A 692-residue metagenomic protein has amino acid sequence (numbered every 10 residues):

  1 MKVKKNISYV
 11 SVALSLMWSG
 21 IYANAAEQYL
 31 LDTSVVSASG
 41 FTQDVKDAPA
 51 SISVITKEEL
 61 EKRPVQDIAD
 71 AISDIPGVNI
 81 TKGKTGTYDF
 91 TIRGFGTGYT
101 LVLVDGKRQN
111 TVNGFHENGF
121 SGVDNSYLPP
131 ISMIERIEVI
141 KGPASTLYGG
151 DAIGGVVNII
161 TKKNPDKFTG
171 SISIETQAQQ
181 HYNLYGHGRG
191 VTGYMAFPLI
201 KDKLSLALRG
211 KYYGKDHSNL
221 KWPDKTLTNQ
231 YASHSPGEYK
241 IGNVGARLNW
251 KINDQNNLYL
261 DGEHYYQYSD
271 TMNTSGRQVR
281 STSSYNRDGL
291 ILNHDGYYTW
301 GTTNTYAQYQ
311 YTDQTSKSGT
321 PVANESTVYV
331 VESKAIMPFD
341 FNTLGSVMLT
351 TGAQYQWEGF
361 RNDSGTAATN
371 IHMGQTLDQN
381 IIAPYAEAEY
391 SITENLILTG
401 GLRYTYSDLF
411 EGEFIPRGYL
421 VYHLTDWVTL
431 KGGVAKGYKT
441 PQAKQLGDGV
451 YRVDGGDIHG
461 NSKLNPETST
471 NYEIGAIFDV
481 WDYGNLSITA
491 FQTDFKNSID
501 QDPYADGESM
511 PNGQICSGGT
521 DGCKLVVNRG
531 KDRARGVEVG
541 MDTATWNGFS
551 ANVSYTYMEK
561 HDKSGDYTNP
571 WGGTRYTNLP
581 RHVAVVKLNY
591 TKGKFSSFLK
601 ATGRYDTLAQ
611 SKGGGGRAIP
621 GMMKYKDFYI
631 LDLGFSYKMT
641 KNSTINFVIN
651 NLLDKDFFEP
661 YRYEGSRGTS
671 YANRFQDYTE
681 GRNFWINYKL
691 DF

Functional and structural regions predicted by a protein language model:
N6-S11, N24, A196-I200, R209 (+4 more regions): Conserved C-terminal beta-signal and adjacent last beta-strands/turns of outer-membrane beta-barrel proteins
I68-A71, Y88-T91, L103-D105, D124-Y127 (+3 more regions): N-terminal periplasmic accessory domains that precede and gate Gram-negative outer-membrane beta-barrel machines
A69, S73-T111: Extracytoplasmic beta-strand/coil segments of soluble accessory domains associated with Gram-negative outer-membrane
T91, Q109-K141, G193: Short acidic/polar hinge/loop motifs at secondary-structure boundaries that mediate gating or recognition
P165-S283: Periplasmic-side early beta-strands and strand-to-turn transitions of outer-membrane beta-barrels
S173, S391-I397, F491-D494, C516-G614 (+2 more regions): Gram-negative outer-membrane beta-barrel transporters
K251-N253, S346-T350, Q354, E358 (+5 more regions): Structural signature of Gram-negative outer-membrane beta-barrels, strongest in the C-terminal barrel of TonB-dependent
Q278-H294, L377, H423, W427-T429 (+5 more regions): Outer-membrane beta-barrel signature, preferentially recognizing the C-terminal barrel domain of Gram-negative
